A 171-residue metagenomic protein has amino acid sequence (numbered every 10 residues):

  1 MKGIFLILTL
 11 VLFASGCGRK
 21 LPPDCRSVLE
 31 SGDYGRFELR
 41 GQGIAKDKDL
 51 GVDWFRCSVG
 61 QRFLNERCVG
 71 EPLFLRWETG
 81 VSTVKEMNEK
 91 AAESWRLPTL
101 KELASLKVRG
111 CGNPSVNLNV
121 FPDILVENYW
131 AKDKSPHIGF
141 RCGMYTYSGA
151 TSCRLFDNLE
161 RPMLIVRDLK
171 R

Functional and structural regions predicted by a protein language model:
I4-F13: Sec-dependent N-terminal signal peptides
G16-R96, L100-R171: Glycine-aromatic-enriched surface loops/turns that form tight recognition elements
